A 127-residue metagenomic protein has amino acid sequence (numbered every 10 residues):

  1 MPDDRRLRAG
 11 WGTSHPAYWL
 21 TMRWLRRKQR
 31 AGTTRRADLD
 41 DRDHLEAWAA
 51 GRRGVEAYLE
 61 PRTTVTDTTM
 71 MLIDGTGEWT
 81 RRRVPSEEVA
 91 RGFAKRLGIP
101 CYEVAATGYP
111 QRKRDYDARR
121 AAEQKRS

Functional and structural regions predicted by a protein language model:
D3-L7, W11-S127: Intrinsic disorder
